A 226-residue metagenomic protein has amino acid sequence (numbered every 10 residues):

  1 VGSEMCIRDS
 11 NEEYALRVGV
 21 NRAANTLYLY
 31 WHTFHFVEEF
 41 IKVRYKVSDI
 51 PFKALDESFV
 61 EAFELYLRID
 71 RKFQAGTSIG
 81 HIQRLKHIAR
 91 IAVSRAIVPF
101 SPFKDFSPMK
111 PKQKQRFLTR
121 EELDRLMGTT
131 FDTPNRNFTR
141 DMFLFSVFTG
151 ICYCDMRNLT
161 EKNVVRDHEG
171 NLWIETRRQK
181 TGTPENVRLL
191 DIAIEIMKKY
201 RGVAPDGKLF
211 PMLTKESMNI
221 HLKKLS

Functional and structural regions predicted by a protein language model:
V1-C6: Short, small-residue-biased leader/transition segments that mark boundaries at the very start of proteins
A23, E57-S58, A62, L67 (+4 more regions): Catalytic cores of nucleotide-enabled group-transfer and carboxylate-activating enzymes in metabolic and assembly-line
A24-N25, H32-V43, E61, I69-K104 (+2 more regions): N-terminal DNA-binding recognition helix of tyrosine site-specific recombinases/integrases
N25-Y28, I41-L65, P211: A Lys/Arg-rich helix-loop hairpin that forms a DNA/phosphate-binding surface
V43, L65-I69, S94, R125-D132 (+3 more regions): Conserved helix-loop functional segments at active or binding sites
A75, I79-H81, V98-Y153, N171 (+2 more regions): Basic, Lys/Arg- and aromatic-enriched nucleic-acid-binding interface segment
K112, Q179-K198, A204-S226: C-terminal catalytic core of Y-nucleophile DNA break-rejoin enzymes
N158-V164: A short, basic/aromatic helix-end/turn motif that makes direct DNA contacts
